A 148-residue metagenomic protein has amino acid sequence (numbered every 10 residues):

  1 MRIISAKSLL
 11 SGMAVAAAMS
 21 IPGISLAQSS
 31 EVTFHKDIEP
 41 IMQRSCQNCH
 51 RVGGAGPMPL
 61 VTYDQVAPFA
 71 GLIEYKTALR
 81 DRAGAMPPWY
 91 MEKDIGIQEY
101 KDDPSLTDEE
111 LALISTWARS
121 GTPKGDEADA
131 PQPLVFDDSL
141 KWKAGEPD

Functional and structural regions predicted by a protein language model:
M1-M13: Bacterial N-terminal signal peptides that target proteins for export
R2, A17-M19, E31: A detector of low-complexity, intrinsically disordered, Ser/Thr/Gly/Pro/Ala-rich segments
I4-S5, P22-S25: Residues marking helix boundaries in flexible regions
S11-G23: Bacterial N-terminal signal peptides
S25-D148: Aromatic- and Gly/Pro-enriched helix-to-coil junctions and flexible linker segments
